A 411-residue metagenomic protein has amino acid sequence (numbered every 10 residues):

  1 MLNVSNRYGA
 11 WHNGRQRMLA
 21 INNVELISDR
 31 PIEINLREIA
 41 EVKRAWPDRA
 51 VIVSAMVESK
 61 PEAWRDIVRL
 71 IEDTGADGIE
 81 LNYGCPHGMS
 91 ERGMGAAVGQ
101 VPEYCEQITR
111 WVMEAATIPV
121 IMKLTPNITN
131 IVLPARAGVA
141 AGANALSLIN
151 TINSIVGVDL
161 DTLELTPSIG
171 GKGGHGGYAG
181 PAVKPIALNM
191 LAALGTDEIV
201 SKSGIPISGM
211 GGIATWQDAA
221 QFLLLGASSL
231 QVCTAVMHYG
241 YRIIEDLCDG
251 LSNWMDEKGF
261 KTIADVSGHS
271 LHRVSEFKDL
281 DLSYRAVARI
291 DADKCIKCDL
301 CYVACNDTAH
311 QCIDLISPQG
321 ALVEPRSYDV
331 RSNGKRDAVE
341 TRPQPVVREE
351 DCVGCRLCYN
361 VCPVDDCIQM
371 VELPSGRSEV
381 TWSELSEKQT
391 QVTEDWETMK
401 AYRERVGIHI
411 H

Functional and structural regions predicted by a protein language model:
M1-N13, I155-H175, L223, A235-F260 (+2 more regions): C-terminal helical cap(s) of enzyme catalytic domains, especially alpha/beta-barrels
M1-W46: Glycine-rich, positively charged N-terminal anion/phosphate-binding segment
K43-A45, R49-D66: N-terminal capping/lid subdomain adjacent to the active-site entrance of alpha/beta enzymes
E58-S208, A214-S229, E276, L282-Y284 (+3 more regions): Alpha/beta enzyme core
C85, C295-C301, C305, C352-C358 (+1 more regions): Short cysteine clusters
L124, N150, G209-G212, Q217 (+8 more regions): Active-site proximal loops enriched in glycine and acidic residues that flank catalytic Cys/His/Asp and coordinate
L191-D197, Q217-V274, V353, L357-N360: Extended, hydrophobic interaction surfaces within ordered domains
N253-K258, D265-D281, T308-Q311, P318-H411: Flanking helices and flexible, charged tails adjoining ferredoxin-like Fe-S electron-transfer domains in multi-subunit
